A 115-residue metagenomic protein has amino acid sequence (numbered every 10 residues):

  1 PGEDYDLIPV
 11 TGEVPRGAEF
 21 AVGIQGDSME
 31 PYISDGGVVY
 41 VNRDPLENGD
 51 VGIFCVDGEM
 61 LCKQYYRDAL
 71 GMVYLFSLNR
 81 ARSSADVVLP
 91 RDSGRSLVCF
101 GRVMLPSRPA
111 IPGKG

Functional and structural regions predicted by a protein language model:
G2-G115: Acidic/glycine-rich C-terminal interaction modules and beta/coil loop segments that lie outside canonical DNA-binding
